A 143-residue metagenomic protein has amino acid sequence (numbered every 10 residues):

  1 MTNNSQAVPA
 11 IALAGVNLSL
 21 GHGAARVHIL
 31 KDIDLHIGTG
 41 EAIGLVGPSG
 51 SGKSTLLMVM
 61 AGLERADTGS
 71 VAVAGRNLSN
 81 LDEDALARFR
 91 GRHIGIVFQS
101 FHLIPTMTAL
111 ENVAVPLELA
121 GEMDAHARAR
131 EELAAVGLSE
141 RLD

Functional and structural regions predicted by a protein language model:
Q6-A10, S19-D32: A short, flexible loop at the N-terminus of ABC-type nucleotide-binding domains that lies
L13-V16, H28-G38, G69, V136: Conserved beta-strand
A24-V27, L78-G95, L119: ABC ATPase NBD coupling module
V46-P48: The feature captures the beta-strand-to-loop junction immediately N-terminal to the Walker
A61: Helix-to-loop junction immediately C-terminal to a conserved catalytic motif
G69-N77: Conserved ABC transporter NBD signature motif
R76-N77, D124-R141: Conserved ABC ATPase "signature" region
M107-P116: Short coil-to-helix segment of the ABC ATPase nucleotide-binding domain corresponding to the Q-loop/switch region
